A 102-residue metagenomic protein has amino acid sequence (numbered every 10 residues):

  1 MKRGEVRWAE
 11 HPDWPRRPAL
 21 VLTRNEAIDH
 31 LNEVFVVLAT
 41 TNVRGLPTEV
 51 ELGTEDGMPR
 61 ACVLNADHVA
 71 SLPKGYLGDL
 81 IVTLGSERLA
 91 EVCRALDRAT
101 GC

Functional and structural regions predicted by a protein language model:
M1-A9: Short coil-to-beta transition motif at edge beta-strands of beta-rich domains
R3-G4, E51, L77: Residue-level detector of alpha-helix boundaries and kinks
E5, R17, C62: Short beta-strand or tight-loop elements that sit immediately N-terminal to catalytic metal-binding acidic residues
P15-T54: Compact nucleic-acid interaction/catalytic patches
D56-C102: C-terminal terminal-subdomain/extension
